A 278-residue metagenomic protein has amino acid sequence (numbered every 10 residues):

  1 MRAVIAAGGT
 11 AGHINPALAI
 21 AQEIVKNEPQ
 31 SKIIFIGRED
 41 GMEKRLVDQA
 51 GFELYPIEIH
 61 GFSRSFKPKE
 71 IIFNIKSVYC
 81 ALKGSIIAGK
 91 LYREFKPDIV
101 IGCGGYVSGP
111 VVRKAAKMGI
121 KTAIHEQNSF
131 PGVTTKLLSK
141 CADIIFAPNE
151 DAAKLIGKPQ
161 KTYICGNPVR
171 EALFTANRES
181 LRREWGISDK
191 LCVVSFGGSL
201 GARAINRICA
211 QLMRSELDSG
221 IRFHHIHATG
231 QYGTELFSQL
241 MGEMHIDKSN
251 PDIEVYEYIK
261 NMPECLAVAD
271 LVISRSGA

Functional and structural regions predicted by a protein language model:
R2, I34, M42, E53 (+1 more regions): Active-site-proximal region of nucleotide-activated glycan assembly enzymes, centered on histidine/acidic-rich loops
A3-T10, Q30-C80, C165, Q231-G233: Conserved nucleotide-sugar phosphate-binding/catalytic loop shared by glycosyltransferases and other
H13-V25: Short amphipathic alpha-helix
E28-P29, K90-D98, W185-S188, V268: Glycine-rich phosphate-binding loop signature in dinucleotide/nucleotide-binding domains
L46, R178-R183, I187-L271: Donor-nucleotide binding loops and adjacent catalytic segments primarily of GT-B fold Leloir glycosyltransferases
I87-V100, V107-A123, K136, K140-C141: Glycosyltransferases and closely related glycan-assembly transferases that use nucleotide-activated donors
V100, L271-V272: Hydrophobic acceptor-binding patch used for acceptor engagement in glycosyltransferases
G104-G105, G198, G230, S276-G277: Short glycine-/small-residue-rich Rossmann-like dinucleotide-binding loops
